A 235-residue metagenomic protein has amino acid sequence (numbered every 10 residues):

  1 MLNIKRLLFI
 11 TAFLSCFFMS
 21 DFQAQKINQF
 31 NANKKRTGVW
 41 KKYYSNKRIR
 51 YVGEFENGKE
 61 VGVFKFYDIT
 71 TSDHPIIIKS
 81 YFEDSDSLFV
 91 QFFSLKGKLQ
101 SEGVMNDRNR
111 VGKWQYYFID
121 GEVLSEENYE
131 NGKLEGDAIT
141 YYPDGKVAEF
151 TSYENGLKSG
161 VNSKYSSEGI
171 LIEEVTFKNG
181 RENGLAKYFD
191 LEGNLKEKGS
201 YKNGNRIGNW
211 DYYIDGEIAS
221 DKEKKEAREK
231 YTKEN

Functional and structural regions predicted by a protein language model:
M1-N28: Bacterial Sec-dependent N-terminal signal peptides
D21-N235: Glycine/tyrosine- and acidic-biased, solvent-exposed loop/turn segments at the edges of beta-strands
